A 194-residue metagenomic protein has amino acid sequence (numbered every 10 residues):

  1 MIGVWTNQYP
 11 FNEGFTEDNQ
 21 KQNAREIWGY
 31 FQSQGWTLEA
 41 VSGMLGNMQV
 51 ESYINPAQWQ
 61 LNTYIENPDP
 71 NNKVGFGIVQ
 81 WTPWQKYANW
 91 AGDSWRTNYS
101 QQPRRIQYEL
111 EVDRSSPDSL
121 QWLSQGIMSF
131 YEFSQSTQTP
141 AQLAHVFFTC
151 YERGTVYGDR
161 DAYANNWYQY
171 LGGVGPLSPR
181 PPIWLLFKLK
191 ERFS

Functional and structural regions predicted by a protein language model:
M1-L45, N71, G154-S194: Extracellular cell-wall/glycan-interacting regions and their flexible linkers
G3-E26, S33, S52-T139: Peptidoglycan-targeting cell-wall enzymes and recognition modules
L38-N55, I106, V146-F148: Short, functionally critical alpha-helical segments immediately adjacent to catalytic or ligand/cofactor-binding
E109-S116, C150-G154, Y170: Mid-sequence acidic-hydrophobic segments that form the walls of catalytic/ligand-binding cavities or oligomerization
S129-P140, V146, C150-Y151, G158-R160: Extracytoplasmic mature domains of secreted/periplasmic and thylakoid-lumen proteins
